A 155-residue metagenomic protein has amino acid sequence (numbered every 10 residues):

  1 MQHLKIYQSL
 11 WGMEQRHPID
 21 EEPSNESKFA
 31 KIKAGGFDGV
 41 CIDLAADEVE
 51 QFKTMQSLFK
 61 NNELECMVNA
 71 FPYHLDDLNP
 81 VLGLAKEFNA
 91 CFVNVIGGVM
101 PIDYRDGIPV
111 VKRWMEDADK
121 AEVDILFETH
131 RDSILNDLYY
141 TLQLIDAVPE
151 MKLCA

Functional and structural regions predicted by a protein language model:
M1-K86, A90: N-terminal pre-domain/capping segments
Q2-K5, S9, N94-G98, E128-H130: Short, conserved structural micro-motifs that define repeat-unit consensus positions and nucleotide-binding loops
P18-E22, Y104, L138: Gly/Pro-rich active-site loop or hairpin
K33, Q56-K60, K112-D119, I145-D146: Surface-exposed amphipathic alpha-helices with a cationic face
C41, V68, F92-N94, L126 (+1 more regions): Conserved beta-strand positions in the central sheet of alpha/beta enzyme cores
A46-L58, D76-D77, P101-W114, I134-D137: Active-site-adjacent beta->alpha loops and helix N-cap segments on the catalytic face of soluble alpha/beta enzymes
G83-R105: Active-site gating/metal-coordination segments in enzymes
E116-A155: Acidic/histidine-rich catalytic cores of soluble enzymes
